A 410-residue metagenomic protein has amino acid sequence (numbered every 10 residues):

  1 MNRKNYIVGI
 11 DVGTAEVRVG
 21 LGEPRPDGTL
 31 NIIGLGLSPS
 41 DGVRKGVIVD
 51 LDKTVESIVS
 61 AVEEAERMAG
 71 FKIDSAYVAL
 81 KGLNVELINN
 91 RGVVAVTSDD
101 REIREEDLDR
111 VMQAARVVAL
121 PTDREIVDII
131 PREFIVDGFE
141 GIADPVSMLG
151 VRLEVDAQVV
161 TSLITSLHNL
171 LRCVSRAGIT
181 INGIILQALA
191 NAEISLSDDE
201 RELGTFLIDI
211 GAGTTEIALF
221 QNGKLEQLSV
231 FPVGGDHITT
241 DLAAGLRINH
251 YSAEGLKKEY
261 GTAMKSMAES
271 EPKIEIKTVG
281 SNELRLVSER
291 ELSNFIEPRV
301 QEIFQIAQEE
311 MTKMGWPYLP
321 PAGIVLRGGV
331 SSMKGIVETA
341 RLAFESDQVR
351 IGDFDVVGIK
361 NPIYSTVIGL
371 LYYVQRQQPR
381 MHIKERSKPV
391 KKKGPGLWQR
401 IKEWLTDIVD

Functional and structural regions predicted by a protein language model:
M1-E16, G20-A76, L80-L207, K224-L225 (+5 more regions): Nucleotide/phosphate-binding catalytic cleft detector across ATP-hydrolyzing and phosphate-transferring enzymes
D11, S175, S197, D209 (+3 more regions): Extended, folded domain segments that form the structural surfaces/walls around functional sites
K45-I48, T240-D241, V357-I363: Short, charged, surface-exposed secondary-structure boundary motifs
V78-L83, A322-S331: Glycine-rich beta-strand-to-loop/alpha-helix junction loops that act as flexible
R104-E106, L342-I368: Conserved phosphate-binding/catalytic loops in two-lobed NTP-binding clefts
L203-G245: Glycine-rich phosphate-binding loop of actin/hexokinase-like ATP-binding domains
N294-F295, M314, V325-R327, F354-I359: Short, contiguous acidic/charged loop-to-helix segments that flank catalytic cores in large enzymes
Q305, E309-I324, M333-I351, Q377-R380: ATP-binding/phosphotransfer module of carbohydrate and carboxylate kinases, centering on a glycine-rich
